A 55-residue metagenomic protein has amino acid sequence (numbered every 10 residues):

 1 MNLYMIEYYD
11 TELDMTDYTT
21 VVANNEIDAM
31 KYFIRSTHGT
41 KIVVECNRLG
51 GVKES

Functional and structural regions predicted by a protein language model:
M1-T16: Short aromatic-glycine-(Arg/Gly/Cys) micro-motifs in beta-strand/loop hairpins
Y8, N24, V44-R48: Surface-exposed beta-strand edges and flanking loops
D14-N25: A short, exposed loop/beta-hairpin motif centered on an aromatic-Gly-Thr core
K31: Replace "anionic and nucleotidyl ligands
I34-S55: Short, mixed-charge low-complexity intrinsically disordered segments
